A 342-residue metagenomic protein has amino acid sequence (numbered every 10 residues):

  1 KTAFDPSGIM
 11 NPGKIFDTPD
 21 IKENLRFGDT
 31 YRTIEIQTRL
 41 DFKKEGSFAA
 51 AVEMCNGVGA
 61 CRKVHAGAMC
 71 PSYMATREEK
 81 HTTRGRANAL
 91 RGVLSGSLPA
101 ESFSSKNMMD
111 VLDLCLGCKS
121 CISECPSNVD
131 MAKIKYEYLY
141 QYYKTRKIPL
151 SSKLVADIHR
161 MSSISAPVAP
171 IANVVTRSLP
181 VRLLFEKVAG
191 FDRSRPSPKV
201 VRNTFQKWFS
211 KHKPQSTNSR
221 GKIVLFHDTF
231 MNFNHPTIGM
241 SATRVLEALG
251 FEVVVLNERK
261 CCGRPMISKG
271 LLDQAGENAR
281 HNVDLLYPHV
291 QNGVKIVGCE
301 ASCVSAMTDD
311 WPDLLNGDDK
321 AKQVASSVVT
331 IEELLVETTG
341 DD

Functional and structural regions predicted by a protein language model:
K1-A3, S7-I9, D17: Extended, well-folded interaction surfaces typified by the phenylalanyl-tRNA synthetase beta subunit core
D5, A132-D342: Iron-sulfur cluster-binding electron-transfer modules in prokaryotic oxidoreductases
I9, S123, V254-L256: A local structural micro-motif
P12, D20: Flexible, D/E/H-enriched segments
K14, N128, R259: Residue-level "edge-of-site" marker
K22-E23, F27-V58, R62-S165, Q274-N282 (+2 more regions): Ferredoxin-type iron-sulfur electron-transfer modules in oxidoreductases and energy-metabolism complexes
